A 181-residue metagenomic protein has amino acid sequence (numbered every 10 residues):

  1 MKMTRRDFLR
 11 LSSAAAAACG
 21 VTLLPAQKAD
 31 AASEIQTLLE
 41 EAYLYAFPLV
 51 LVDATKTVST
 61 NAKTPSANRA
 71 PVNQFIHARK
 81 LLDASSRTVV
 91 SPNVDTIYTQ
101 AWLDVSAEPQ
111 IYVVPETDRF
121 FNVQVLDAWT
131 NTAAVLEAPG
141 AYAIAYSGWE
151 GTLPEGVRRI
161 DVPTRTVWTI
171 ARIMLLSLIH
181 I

Functional and structural regions predicted by a protein language model:
M1-A16: N-terminal secretory signal peptides and thylakoid transit peptides that target proteins across membranes
R6, T37, F121: Short alpha-helical basic/polar micro-motif
A17-V21: Hydrophobic core
T22-L44: C-terminal segment of N-terminal export signals and the immediately downstream linker at the start of the mature
E41-A138: Glycine-rich, compositionally biased intrinsically disordered regions
L126-S177: An exposed acidic His-Trp-rich patch
H180-I181: Conserved small/polar residues in nucleotide/adenosyl-binding loops
